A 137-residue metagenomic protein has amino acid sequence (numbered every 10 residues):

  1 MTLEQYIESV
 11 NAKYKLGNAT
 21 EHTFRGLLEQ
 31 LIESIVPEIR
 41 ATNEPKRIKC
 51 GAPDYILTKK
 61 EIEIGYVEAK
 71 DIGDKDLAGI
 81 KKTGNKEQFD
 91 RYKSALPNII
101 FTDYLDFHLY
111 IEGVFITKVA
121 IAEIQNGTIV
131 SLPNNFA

Functional and structural regions predicted by a protein language model:
M1-N98, D106, E112-T117, I121-A122 (+1 more regions): A short, conserved, highly charged catalytic patch centered on acidic carboxylates
A120, I129-S131: A shared catalytic/ligand-binding motif for oxyanion handling
S131-A137: Non-catalytic C-terminal interaction segments of nucleic acid-processing enzymes
